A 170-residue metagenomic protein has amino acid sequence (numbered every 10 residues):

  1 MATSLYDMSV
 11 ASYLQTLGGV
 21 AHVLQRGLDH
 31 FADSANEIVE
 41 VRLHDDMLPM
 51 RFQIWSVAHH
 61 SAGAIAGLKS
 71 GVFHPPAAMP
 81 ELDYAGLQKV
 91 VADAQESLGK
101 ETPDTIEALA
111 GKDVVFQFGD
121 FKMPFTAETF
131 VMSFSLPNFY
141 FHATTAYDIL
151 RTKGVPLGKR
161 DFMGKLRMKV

Functional and structural regions predicted by a protein language model:
A2-Q15, A35-H59, A77-L87, G119-N138 (+1 more regions): Alpha-helical scaffold segments that form or flank carboxylate-/histidine-based iron centers
L17, A21-L28, A62-I65, A92-G99 (+1 more regions): Structural signal for well-ordered, non-membrane alpha-helices
F31: Globin-like tetrapyrrole-binding proteins
D46-H74, D93-T102: Conserved alpha-helical segments that form or flank metal/cofactor-binding pockets of metalloenzymes
S70-D83, T152-G158: Long amphipathic alpha-helical coiled-coil segments
M79-L150: Acidic/histidine-rich alpha-helical segments that form the ligand environment of transition-metal centers
R151-V170: C-terminal end-helix/capping segment
